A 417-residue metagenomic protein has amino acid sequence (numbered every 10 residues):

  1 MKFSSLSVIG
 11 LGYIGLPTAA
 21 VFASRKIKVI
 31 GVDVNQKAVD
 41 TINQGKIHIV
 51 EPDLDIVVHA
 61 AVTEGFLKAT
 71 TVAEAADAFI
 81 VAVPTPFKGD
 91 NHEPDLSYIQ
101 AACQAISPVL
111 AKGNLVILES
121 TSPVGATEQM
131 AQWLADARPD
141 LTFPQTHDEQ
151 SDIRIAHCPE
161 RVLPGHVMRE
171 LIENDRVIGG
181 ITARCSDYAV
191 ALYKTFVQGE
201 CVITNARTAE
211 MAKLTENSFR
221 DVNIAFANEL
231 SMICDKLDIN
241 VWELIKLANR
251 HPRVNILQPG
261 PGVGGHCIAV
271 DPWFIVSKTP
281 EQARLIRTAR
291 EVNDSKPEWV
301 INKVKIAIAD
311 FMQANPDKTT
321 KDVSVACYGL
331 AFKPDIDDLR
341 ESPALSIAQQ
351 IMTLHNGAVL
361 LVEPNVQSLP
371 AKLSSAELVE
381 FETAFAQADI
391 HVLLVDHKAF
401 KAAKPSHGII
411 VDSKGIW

Functional and structural regions predicted by a protein language model:
M1-W417: Structural/interface elements that position substrates and couple domains in central-metabolism enzymes
